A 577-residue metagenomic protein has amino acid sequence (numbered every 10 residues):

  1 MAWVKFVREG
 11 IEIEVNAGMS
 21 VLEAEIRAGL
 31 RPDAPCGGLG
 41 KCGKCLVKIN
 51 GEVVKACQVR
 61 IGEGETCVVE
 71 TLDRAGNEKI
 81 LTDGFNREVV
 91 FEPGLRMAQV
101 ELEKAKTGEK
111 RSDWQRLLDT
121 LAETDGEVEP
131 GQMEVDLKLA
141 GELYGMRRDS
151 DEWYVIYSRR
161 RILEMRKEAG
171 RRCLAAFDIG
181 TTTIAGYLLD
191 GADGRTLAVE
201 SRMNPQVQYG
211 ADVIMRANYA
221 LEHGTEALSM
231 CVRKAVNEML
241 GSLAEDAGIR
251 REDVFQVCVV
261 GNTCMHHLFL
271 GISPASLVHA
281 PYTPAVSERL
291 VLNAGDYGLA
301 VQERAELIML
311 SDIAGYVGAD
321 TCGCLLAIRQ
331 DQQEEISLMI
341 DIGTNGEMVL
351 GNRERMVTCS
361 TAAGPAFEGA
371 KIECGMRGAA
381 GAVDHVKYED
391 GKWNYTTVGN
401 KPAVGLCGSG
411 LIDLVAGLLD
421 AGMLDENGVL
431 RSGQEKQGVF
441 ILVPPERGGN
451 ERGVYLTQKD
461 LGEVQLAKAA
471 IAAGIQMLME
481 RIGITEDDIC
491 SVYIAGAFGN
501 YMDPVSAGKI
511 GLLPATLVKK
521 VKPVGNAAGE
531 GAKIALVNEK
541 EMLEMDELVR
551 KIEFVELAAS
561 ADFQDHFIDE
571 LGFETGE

Functional and structural regions predicted by a protein language model:
L30-E63: Local cysteine-cluster metal-coordination motifs and their immediate loop/turn environment, predominantly Fe-S cluster
V59-A176, T181, L228-R233, N237 (+6 more regions): Nucleotide/phosphate-binding catalytic cleft detector across ATP-hydrolyzing and phosphate-transferring enzymes
G180-T181, G186-L188, G194-I214, S276-R289 (+3 more regions): Glycine-rich phosphate-binding loop of actin/hexokinase-like ATP-binding domains
P205-D246, K371, V383, K387 (+2 more regions): N-terminal phosphate-binding loop and adjacent alpha-helix
G261-S276, I484-D487, G496-T516, L557-H566: Short glycine/threonine-rich loop-to-helix capping motif typified by GTGT followed within a few residues by an Asp-Pro
D312-A327, Q465-A469, K520-A558: Glycine-rich phosphate-binding/hydrolytic loop that grips phosphoryl groups
N352-E354, I484-L548: Catalytic phosphate/nucleotide-handling subdomain of diverse soluble enzymes
L419-I482: A contiguous, well-structured pocket-lining segment that forms one wall/lid of small-molecule binding clefts in soluble
